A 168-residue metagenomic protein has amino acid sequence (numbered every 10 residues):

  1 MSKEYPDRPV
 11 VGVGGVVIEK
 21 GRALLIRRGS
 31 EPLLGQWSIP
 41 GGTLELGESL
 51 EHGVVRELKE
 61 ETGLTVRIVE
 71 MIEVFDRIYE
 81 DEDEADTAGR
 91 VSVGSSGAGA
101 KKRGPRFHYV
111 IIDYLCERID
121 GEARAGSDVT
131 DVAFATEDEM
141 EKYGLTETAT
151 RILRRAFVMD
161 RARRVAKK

Functional and structural regions predicted by a protein language model:
M1-G14, S30, A85-R90, G104-P105: Acidic, metal-coordinating catalytic segment for phosphate/diphosphate chemistry, firing primarily on the Nudix
G15, M71, D113-C116: A structural signal for short, well-ordered beta-strand segments
E19: A cytosolic small-molecule/anion-sensing beta-strand core signal
R22-E60, L64: Conserved Nudix-box catalytic region and its N-terminal flanking loop in Nudix hydrolases and closely related
T65-V74: A short coil-to-beta-strand element that immediately follows conserved catalytic motifs
R77-E122: Active-site-adjacent beta-strand/loop module that shapes the phosphate/pyrophosphate-binding cleft
D113-L115, R124-A156: NUDIX/MutT-family hydrolases
T150-K168: Charged phosphate-binding loop/patch that engages nucleotide di/tri-phosphates or the phosphate backbone of nucleic
